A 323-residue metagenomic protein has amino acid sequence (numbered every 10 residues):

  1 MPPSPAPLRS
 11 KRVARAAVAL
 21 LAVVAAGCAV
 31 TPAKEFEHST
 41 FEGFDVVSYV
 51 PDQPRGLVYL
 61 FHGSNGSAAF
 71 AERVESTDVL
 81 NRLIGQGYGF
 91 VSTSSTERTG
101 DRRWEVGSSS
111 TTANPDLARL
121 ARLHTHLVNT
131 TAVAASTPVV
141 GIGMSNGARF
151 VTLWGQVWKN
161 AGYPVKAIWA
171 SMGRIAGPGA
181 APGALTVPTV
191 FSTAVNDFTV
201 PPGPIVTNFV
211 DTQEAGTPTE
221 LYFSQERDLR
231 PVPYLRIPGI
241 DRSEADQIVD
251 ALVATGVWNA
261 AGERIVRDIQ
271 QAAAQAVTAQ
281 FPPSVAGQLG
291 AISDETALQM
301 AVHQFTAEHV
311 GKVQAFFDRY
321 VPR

Functional and structural regions predicted by a protein language model:
T31-V50: N-terminal cap/lid segment of alpha/beta-hydrolase-fold proteins
R55-G63: Short beta-strand element of the alpha/beta-hydrolase
E72-Y88: Short amphipathic alpha-helix adjacent to the substrate-entry channel of hydrolases
S92-P115: Cap/lid segment of the alpha/beta-hydrolase catalytic domain
G107-T131: Alpha/beta-hydrolase active-site loop
S136-T186: Primarily recognizes the serine-hydrolase "nucleophile elbow" in alpha/beta-hydrolase and SGNH/GDSL folds
K166-V249: The feature captures the conserved acid-bearing segment of alpha/beta-hydrolase catalytic domains
T217-R323: C-terminal catalytic histidine-bearing segment of alpha/beta-hydrolase fold enzymes
